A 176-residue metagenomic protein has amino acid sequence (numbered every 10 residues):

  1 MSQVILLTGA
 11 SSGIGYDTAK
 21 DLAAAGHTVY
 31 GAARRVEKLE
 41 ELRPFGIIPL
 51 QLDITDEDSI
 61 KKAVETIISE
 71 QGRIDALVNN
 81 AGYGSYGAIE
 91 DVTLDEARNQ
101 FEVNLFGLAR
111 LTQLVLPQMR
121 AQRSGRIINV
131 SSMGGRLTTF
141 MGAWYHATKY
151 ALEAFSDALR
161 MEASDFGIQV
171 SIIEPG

Functional and structural regions predicted by a protein language model:
S11-S12: Conserved glycine-rich cofactor-binding loop
L52-K62, L94-D95: The beta1-alpha1 cofactor-binding region of Rossmann-like NAD(H)/NADP(H)-dependent oxidoreductases
T66-N79, S85: A glycine-rich helix->loop->beta "capping" turn within Rossmann-like NAD(P)(H)-dependent oxidoreductase domains
A88-I89, E96-R98: Substrate-binding pocket helix/loop in short-chain dehydrogenase/reductase
E90, L137-W144: Active-site loop immediately N-terminal to the catalytic Tyr-X3-Lys motif of short-chain dehydrogenase/reductase
T112, T148: Active-site helix of classical SDR
S132: Residue(s) in the substrate-gating loop at a strand-loop-helix junction that position the organic substrate next
